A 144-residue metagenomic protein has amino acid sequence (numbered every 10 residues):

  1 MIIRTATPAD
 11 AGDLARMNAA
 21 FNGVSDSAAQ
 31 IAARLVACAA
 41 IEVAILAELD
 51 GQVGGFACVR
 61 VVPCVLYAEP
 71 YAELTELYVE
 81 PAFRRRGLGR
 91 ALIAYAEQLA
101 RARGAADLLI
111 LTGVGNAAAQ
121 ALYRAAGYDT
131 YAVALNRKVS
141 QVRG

Functional and structural regions predicted by a protein language model:
I2-L14: A short beta-loop-alpha structural element at the N-terminal edge of CoA-dependent acyl/N-acetyltransferase catalytic
A15-A29, V65: Helix-loop element at the rim of GNAT/NAT acetyltransferase active sites that forms part of the acceptor-substrate
S25-A44: Active-site rim helix/loop that mediates acceptor-substrate recognition in acyltransferases
L46, Q52-V61, E73, Y78: Conserved beta-strand in the GNAT
A47, R85-R90, A100: Glycine-rich acyl-CoA binding loop
V62-L74, R84, T130-Y131: A conserved beta-turn-beta hairpin within the catalytic core of GNAT-like acetyltransferases that forms part
R90, A94, V114-A132, R137: Conserved active-site alpha-helix within GNAT-family acetyltransferase domains
I93, A100-T112: Conserved GNAT acetyl-CoA-binding A-motif
